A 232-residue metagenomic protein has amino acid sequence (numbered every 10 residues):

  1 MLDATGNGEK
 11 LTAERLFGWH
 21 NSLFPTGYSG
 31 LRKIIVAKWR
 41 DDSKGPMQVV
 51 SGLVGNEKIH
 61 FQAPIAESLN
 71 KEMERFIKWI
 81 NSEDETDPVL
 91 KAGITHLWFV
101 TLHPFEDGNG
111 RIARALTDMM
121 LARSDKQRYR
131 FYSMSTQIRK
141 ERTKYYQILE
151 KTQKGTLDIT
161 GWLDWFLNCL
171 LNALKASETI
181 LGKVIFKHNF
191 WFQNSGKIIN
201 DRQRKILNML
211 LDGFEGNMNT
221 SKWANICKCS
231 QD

Functional and structural regions predicted by a protein language model:
M1-D232: FIC/Doc superfamily catalytic core
